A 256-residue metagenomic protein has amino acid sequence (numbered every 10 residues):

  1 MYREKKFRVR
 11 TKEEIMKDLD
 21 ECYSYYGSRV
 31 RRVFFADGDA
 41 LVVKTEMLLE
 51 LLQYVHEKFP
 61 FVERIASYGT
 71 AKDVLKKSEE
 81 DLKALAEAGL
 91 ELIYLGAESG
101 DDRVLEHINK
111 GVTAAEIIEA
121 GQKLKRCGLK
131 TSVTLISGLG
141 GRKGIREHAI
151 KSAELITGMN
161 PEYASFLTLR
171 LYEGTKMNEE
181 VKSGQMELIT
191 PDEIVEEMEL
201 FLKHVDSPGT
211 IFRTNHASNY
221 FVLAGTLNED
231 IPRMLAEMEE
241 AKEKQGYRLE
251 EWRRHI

Functional and structural regions predicted by a protein language model:
M1-K17: Canonical Radical SAM [4Fe-4S] cluster-binding loop centered on the CxxxCxxC motif and its immediate flanking residues
I15, F35, S67, L95 (+4 more regions): Conserved, mostly hydrophobic/aromatic
I15, L48, S78, I117 (+3 more regions): Aromatic/hydrophobic pocket-lining residues that form the small-molecule binding cavity in soluble enzyme cores
Y25-R126, D206-S207: Conserved SAM/AdoMet-binding glycine-rich loop
V30-A36, Y94, T131-I136, A164-R170 (+1 more regions): Short beta-strand segments at enzyme active-site cores
K72, G100-V104, L124-H148, L167-E173 (+1 more regions): Conserved strand-turn element in the central/C-terminal portion of the radical SAM core barrel that lines
S78-L82, G140-G158: Catalytic cores of alpha/beta
T157-I256: Auxiliary Fe-S-binding modules of radical SAM enzymes
